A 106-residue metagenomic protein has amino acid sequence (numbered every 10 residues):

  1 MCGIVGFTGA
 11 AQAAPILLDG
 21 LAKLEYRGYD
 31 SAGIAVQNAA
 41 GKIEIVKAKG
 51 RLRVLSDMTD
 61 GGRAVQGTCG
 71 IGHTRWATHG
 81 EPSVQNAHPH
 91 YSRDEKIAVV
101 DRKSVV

Functional and structural regions predicted by a protein language model:
M1-V100: N-terminal glutamine amidotransferase
S104-V106: Conserved small/polar residues in nucleotide/adenosyl-binding loops
